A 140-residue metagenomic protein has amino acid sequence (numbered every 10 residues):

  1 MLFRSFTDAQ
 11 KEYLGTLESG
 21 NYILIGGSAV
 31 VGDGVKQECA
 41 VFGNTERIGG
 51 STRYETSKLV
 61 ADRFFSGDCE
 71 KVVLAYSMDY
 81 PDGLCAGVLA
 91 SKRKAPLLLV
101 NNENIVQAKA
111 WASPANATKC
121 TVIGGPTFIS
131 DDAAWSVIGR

Functional and structural regions predicted by a protein language model:
M1-R140: Extracellular glycan-binding segments that recognize GlcNAc-based cell-wall polysaccharides
